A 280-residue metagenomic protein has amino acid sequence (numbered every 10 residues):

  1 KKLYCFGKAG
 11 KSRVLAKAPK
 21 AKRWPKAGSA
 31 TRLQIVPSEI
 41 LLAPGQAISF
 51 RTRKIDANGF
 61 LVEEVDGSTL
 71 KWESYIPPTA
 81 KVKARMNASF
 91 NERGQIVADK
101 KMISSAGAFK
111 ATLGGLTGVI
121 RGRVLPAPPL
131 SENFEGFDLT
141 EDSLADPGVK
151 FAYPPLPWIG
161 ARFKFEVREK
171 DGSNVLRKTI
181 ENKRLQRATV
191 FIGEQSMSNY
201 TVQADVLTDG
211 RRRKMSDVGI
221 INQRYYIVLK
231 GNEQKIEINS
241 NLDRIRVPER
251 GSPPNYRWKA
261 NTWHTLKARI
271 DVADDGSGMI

Functional and structural regions predicted by a protein language model:
K1-A27: Blade-level signature of beta-propeller repeat domains, shared across WD40, Kelch, NHL, RCC1 and BNR/Asp-box propellers
I35-E39, I76: Surface-exposed, proline-enriched loop/turn segments that connect beta strands in immunoglobulin-like
G45-F60, F109: Beta-strand-rich structural segments
Y75-A108: Extracellular/luminal low-complexity segments enriched in Ser/Thr/Pro
L116-L125: Edge beta-strands of extracellular beta-sandwich domains
F134, A204, W258-I280: Carbohydrate-binding surfaces in secreted/extracellular proteins
E141-L176, K183-Q186, V228: Extracellular glycan-recognition surfaces and repeat-rich motifs
E169-V247: Secretory/extracellular carbohydrate-interaction modules and structurally similar beta-sandwich "look-alikes"
